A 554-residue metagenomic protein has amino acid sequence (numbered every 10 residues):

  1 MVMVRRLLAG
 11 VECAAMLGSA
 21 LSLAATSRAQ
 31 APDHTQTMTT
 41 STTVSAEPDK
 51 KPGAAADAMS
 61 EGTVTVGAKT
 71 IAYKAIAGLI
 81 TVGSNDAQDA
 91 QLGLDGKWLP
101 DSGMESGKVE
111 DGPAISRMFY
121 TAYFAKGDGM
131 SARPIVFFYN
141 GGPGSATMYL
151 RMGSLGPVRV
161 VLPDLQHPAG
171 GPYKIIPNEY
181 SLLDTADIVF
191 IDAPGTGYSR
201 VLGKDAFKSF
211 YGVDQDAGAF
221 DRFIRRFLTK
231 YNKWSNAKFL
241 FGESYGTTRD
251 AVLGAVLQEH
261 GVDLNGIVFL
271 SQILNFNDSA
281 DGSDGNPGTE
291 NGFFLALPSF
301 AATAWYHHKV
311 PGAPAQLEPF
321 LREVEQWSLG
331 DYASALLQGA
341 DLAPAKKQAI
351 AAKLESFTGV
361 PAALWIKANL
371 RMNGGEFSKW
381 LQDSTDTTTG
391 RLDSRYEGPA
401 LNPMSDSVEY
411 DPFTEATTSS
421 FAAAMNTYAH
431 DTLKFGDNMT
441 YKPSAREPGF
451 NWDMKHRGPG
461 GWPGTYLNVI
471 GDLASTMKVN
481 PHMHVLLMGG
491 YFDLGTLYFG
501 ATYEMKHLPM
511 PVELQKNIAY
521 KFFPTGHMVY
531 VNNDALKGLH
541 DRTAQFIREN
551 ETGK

Functional and structural regions predicted by a protein language model:
A31-A46, A87-S209, K506: N-terminal cap/lid subdomain of alpha/beta-hydrolase-fold enzymes
P157-V161, V256-S356: A catalytic-pocket lid/entrance helix-loop region that shapes and gates access to the active site across common
L182-A186, A193, F210-T229: Alpha/beta-hydrolase active-site loop
N232-Y245: Alpha/beta-hydrolase fold nucleophile elbow
F269, Y520-G526: Short glycine-rich catalytic loops that host catalytic nucleophiles or stabilize transition states across multiple
G339-G495: Alpha/beta-hydrolase fold catalytic core
L494-T502: Conserved alpha/beta-hydrolase "acid-adjacent" motif
P524-A535: Catalytic histidine-centered segment of alpha/beta-hydrolase-like enzymes
